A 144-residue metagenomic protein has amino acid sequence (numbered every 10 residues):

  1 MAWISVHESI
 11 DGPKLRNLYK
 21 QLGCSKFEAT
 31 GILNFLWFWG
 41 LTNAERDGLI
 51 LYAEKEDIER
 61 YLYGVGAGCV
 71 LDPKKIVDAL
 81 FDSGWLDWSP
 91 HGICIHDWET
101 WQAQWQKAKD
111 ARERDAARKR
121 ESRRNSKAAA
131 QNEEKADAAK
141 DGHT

Functional and structural regions predicted by a protein language model:
M1-C94, E99-K109: Positively charged, structured surface patches that bind polyanionic biopolymers
W3, Q104-T144: Charged low-complexity intrinsically disordered patches
